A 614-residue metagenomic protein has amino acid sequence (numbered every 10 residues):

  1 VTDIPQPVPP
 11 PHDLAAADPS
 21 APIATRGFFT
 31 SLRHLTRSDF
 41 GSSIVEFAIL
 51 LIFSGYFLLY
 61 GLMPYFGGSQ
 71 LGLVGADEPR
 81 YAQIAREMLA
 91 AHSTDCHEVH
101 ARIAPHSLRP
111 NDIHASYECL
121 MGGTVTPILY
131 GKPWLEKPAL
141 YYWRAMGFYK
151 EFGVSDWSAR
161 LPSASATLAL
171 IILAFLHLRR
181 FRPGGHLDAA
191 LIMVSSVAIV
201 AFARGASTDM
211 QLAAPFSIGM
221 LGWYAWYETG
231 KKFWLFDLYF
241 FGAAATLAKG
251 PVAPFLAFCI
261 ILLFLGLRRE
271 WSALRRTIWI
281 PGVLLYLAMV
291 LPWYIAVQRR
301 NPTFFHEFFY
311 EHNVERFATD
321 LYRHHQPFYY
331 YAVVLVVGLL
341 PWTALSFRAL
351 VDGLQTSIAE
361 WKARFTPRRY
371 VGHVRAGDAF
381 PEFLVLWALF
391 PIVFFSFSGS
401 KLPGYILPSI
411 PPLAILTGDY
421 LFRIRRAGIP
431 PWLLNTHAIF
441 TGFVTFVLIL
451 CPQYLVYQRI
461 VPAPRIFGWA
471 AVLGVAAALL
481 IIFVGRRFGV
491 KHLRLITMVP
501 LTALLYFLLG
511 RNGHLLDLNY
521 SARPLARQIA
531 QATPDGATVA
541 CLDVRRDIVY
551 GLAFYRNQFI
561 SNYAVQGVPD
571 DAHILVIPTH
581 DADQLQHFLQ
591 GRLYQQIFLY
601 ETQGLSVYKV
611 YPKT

Functional and structural regions predicted by a protein language model:
T2-P431, C451, T602-G604: Membrane-integral, polyisoprenol-dependent glycosyltransferases of the GT-C/oligosaccharyltransferase superfamily
D3-Q6, L14-A15, P22-S43, F236 (+1 more regions): Membrane-embedded architecture of ER/inner-membrane glycosylation machinery
